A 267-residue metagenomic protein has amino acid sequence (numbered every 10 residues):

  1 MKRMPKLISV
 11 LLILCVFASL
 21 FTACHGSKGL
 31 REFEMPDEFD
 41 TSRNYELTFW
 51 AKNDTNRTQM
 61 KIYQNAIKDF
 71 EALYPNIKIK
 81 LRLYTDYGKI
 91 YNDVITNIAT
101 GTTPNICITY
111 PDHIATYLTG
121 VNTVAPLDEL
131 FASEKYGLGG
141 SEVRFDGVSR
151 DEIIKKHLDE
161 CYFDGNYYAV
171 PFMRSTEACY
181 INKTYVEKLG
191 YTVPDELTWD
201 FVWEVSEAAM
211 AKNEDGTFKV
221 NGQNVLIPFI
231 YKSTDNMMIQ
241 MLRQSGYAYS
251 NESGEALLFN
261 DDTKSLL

Functional and structural regions predicted by a protein language model:
M1-L47, A72: Short, low-complexity disordered leader/linker segments with a strong preference for bacterial N-terminal type II
M35, D146-G147, H157-L158, D164-Y167: Short, P/G- and charge-enriched loop/turn segments at secondary-structure junctions
S42-N56, I77-R82, I106: Short, well-ordered beta-strand elements
D54-N56, D86-K89, D112-A115, S175-A178 (+2 more regions): Solvent-exposed loop/turn segments at secondary-structure junctions within structured extracellular/periplasmic domains
T55-K78, Y180: Short, polar/charged alpha-helical segment
M60-I67, Y91, I95, P111 (+7 more regions): Extracytoplasmic/secreted envelope proteins and their assembly/folding machinery, especially bacterial periplasmic
D69-E152, K188-G190: Extracytoplasmic "Venus flytrap"/periplasmic binding protein-like
A72, D128-K135, D159-L267: Helix-loop-helix "hinge/cap" segment bordering the ligand-binding cleft or interdomain interface
